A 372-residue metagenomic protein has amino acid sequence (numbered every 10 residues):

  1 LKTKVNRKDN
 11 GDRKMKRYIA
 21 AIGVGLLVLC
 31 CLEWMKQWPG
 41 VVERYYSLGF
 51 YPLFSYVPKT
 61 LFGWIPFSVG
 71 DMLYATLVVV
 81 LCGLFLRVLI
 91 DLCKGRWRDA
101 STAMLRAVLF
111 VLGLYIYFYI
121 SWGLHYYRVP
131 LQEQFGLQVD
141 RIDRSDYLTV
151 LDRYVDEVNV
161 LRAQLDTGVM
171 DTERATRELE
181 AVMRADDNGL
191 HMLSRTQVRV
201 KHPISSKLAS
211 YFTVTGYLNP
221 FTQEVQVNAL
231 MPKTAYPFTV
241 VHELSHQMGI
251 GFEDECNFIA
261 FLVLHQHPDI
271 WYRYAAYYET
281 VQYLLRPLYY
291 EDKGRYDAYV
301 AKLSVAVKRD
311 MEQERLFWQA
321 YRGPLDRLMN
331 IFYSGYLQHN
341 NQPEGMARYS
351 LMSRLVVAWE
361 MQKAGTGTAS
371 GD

Functional and structural regions predicted by a protein language model:
G11-I22: N-terminal membrane topogenic signal
V28-I90: Membrane-embedded alpha-helical segments of integral membrane proteins
E43-L48, G123-D146: Alpha-helical transmembrane signal-anchor/signal-peptide segments
P66, F238-N257, F261-L262: Active-site recognition of the HExxH zinc-binding catalytic motif
C82-L86, R98-Q132: Transmembrane alpha-helices and immediately adjacent membrane-cytoplasm interface residues in multi-pass integral
Y147, Y154, G251-Y296: Post-HExxH zinc-binding segment in Zn-dependent metallohydrolases
L165-A229, K233: Auxiliary, metal-adjacent structural segments of Zn-dependent hydrolase domains
V307-D372: Pan-zinc metallopeptidase signature
